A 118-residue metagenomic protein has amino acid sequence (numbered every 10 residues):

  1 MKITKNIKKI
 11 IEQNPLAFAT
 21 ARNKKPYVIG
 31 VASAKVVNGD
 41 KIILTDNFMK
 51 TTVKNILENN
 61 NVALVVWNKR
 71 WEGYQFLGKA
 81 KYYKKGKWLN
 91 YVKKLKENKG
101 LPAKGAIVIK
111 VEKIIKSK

Functional and structural regions predicted by a protein language model:
M1-K118: Binding-site signature for planar aromatic cofactors or substrates
